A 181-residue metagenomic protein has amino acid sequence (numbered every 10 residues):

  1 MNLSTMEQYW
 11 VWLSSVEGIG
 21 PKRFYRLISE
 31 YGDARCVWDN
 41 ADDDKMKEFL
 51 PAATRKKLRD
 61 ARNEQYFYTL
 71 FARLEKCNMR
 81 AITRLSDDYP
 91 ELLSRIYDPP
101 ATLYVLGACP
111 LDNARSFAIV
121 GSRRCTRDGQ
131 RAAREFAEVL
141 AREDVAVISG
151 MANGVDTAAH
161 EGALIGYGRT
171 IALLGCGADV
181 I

Functional and structural regions predicted by a protein language model:
M1-M6, R84-I181: Glycine-biased, small-residue-rich flexible motifs in mid-sequence functional cores and linkers
M1-S86: Short, small/acidic-rich helices and loops at N termini and domain boundaries of DNA replication/processing enzymes
